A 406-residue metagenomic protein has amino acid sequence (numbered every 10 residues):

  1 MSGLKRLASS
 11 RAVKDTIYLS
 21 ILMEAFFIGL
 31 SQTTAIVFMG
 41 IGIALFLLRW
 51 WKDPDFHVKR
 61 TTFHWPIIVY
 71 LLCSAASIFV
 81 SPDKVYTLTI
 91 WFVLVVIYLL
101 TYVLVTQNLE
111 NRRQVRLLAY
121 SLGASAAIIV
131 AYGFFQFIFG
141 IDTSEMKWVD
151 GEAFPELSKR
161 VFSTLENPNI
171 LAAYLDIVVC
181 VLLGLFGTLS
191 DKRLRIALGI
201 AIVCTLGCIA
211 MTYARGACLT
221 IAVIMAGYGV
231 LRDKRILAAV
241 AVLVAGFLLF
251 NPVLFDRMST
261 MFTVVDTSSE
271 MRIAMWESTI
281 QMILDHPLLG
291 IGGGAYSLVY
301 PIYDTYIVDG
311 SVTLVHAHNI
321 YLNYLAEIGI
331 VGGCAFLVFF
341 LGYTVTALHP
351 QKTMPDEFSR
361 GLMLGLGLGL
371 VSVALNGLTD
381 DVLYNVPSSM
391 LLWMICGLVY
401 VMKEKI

Functional and structural regions predicted by a protein language model:
M1-T89, V96, E110-G123, T188-R195 (+2 more regions): Transmembrane signal-anchor hairpin modules in multi-pass inner-membrane enzymes, especially those that act on
S2-G3, V37-P54, V178-L189, M225-Y228 (+2 more regions): Hydrophobic, aromatic-rich transmembrane alpha-helices and their immediate juxtamembrane boundary segments
S20-A25, A75, L100, R116-L157 (+6 more regions): Alpha-helical transmembrane segments of multi-pass inner-membrane proteins
Q32-W50, W91-Y102, L171-V179, C218-A226 (+2 more regions): Membrane-embedded alpha-helical segments of multi-pass membrane proteins, especially the transmembrane helices
I41-L47, R235-L237, A241, L364-I406: Transmembrane alpha-helices of multi-pass inner-membrane enzymes
L72, F79, A131, F135-G140 (+4 more regions): A membrane-periplasm/extracellular boundary helix in multi-pass inner-membrane enzymes that assemble envelope glycans
P155, T263-E277, L289-I328, Q351: Long extracytoplasmic/lumenal interhelical loops at the membrane interface of multi-pass membrane proteins
S163, N167, M211, E277-I280 (+3 more regions): A conserved mid-to-late transmembrane alpha helix and its immediate loop/hinge that forms the functional core
